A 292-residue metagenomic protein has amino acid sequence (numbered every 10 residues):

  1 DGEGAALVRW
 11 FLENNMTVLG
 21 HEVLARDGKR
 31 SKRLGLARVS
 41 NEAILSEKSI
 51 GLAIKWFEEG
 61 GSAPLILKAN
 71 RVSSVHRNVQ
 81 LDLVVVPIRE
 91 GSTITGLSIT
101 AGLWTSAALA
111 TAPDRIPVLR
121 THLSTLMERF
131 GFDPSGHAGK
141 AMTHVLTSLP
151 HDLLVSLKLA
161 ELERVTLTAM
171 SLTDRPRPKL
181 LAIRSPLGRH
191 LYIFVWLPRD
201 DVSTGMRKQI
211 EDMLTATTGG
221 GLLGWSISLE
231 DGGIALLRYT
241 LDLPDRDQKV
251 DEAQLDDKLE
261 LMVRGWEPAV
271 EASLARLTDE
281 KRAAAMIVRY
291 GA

Functional and structural regions predicted by a protein language model:
D1-G224, S228-A292: Non-catalytic interaction/regulatory segments
